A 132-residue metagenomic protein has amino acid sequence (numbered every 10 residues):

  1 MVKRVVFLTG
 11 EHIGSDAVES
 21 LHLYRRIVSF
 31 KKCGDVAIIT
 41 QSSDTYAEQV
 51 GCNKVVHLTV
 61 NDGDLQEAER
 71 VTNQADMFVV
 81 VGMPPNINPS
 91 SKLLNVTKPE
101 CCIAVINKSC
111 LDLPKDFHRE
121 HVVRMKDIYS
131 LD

Functional and structural regions predicted by a protein language model:
M1-D132: Conserved catalytic alpha/beta core of Sir2/sirtuin-type deacylases, generalized to analogous enzyme cores that bind
